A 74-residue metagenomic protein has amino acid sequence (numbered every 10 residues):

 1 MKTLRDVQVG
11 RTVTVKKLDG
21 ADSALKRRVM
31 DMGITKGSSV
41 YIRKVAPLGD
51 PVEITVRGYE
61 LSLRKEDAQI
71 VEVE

Functional and structural regions predicted by a protein language model:
T14-K17, D31-G33, E53-T55: Short, acidic/hydrophobic/Gly-rich beta-strand patch recurrent on exposed beta strands that often constitutes part
A24-R28: Short alpha-helix capping/helix-loop boundary micro-motifs
A46-E74: C-terminal structural segments of small proteins and small subunits
